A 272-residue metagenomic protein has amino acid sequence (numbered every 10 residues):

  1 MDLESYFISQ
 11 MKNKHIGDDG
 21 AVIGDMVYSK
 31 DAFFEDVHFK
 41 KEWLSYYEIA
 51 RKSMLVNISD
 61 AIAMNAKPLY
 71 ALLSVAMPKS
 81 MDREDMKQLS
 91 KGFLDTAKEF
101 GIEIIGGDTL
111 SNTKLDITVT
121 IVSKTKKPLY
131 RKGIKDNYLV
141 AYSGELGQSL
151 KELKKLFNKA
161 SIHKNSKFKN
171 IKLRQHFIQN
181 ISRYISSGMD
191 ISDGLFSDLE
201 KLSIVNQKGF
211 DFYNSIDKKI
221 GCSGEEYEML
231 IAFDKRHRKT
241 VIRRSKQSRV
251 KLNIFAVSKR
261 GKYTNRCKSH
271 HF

Functional and structural regions predicted by a protein language model:
M1-I62, I102, Y138, N214 (+2 more regions): N-terminal glycine-rich phosphate/pyrophosphate-binding loops that anchor nucleotide-derived ligands and cofactors
N13-H15, A97, L110-K114, K132-K135 (+2 more regions): Solvent-exposed alpha-helices and their adjacent loops that cap or buttress functional pockets in soluble metabolic
F33, L69-K154, V257: Glycine-rich anion-binding loops of enzyme active sites
Y46-A71, K91-E99, H176, N180 (+2 more regions): Small-aliphatic-rich amphipathic alpha-helix that forms the alpha element of a beta-alpha
S80, F168-E226: Active-site-proximal betaalpha loop/short-helix elements that scaffold phosphoryl/nucleotidyl transfer chemistry
V122, L230-D234: Short hydrophobic/aromatic beta-strand micro-patches that form the beta-sheet surface supporting nucleotide- or nucleic
L150-F168: Short, compositionally biased
I171-K172, S245-F272: Acidic, Ser/Thr/Pro-rich beta/coil linker or hinge segments at domain junctions
